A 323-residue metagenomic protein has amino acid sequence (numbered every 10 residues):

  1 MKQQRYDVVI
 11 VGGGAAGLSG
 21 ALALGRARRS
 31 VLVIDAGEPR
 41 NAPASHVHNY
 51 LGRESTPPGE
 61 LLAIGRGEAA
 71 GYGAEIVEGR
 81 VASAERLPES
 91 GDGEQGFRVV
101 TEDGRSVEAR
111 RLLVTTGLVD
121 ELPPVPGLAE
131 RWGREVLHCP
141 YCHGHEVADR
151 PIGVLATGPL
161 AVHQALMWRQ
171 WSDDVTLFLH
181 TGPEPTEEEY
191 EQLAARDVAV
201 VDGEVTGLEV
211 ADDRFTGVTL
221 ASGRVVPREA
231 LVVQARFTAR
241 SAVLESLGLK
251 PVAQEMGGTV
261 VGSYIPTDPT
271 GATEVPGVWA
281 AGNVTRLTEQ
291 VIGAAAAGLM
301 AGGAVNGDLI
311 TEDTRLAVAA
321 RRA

Functional and structural regions predicted by a protein language model:
M1-V8, I76-R150, A230, V260-T270: FAD-binding core/adjacent interface of flavoenzyme oxidoreductases
Y6-A63, R150-P151, L160-P183: Beta1-alpha1 glycine-rich phosphate/pyrophosphate-binding loop at the start of Rossmann-like nucleotide-binding domains
G12, A109, T115-G117, L122-P124 (+3 more regions): Short, well-ordered coil/turn residues at beta-beta hairpins and beta-strand->alpha-helix junctions within
A21, V162-Q164, A281-A323: A conserved FAD-binding loop/helix module that cradles the flavin
G25, A70, E130, R169 (+1 more regions): Anion (oxyanion) recognition and catalysis
A63, A69-T101, S106-A109, S172-Y264 (+1 more regions): A Rossmann-like FAD-binding core segment of flavoenzymes
E130-E146, F237-I292: FAD-site-proximal beta/loop scaffold in flavoenzymes
R134-Y141, G153-Q164, P185-E187: Active-site glycine-rich loop that binds ribose-phosphate moieties when present
